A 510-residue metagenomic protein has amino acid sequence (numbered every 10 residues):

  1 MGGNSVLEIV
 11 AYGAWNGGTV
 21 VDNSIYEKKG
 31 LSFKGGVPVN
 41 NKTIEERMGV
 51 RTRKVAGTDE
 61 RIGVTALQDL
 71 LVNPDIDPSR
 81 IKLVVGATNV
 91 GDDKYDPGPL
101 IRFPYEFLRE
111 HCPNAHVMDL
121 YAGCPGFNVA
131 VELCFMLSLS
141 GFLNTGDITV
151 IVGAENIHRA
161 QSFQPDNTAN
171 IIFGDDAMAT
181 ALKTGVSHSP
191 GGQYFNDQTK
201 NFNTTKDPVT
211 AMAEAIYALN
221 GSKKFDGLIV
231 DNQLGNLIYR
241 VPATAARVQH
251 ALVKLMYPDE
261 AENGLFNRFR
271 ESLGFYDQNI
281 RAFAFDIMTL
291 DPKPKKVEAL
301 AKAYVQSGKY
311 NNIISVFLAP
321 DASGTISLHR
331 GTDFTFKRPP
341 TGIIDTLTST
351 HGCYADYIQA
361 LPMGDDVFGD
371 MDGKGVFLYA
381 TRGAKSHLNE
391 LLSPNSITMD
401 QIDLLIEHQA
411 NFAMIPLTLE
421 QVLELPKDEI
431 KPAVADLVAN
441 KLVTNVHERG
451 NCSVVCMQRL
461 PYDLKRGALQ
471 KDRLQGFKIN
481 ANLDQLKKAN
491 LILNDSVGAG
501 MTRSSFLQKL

Functional and structural regions predicted by a protein language model:
M1-G57, P165-K206, T210, S222 (+6 more regions): Condensing-enzyme catalytic core mediating Claisen C-C bond formation in acyl metabolism
A14-N16, I157-H158, G235, F412: Structural signature of outer-membrane beta-barrel domains
Y26, P97-Y105, I358-L361, L419-V422: Short, flexible, mixed-charge acidic loops at enzyme active sites
E60, V64-L67, V90-L100, H111-C112 (+7 more regions): Claisen-condensing/thiolase-fold acyl-transfer catalytic domains that form or cleave C-C bonds in fatty acid
P78-G91: Membrane helical hairpin/interfacial module
L100-P104, G174, M178, A245: Amphipathic alpha-helical segments in well-structured domains
L139-A177, A299-V316: Flexible, glycine-rich active-site loops centered on histidine and acidic residues that chelate a metal or position
